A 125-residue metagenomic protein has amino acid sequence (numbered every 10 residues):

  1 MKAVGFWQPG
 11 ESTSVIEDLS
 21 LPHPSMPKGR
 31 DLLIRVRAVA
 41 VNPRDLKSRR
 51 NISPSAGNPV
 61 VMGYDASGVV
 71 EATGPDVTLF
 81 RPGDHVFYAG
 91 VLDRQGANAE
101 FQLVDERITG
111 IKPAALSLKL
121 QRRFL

Functional and structural regions predicted by a protein language model:
M1-V4, L32: Short structural boundary motif marking the start of a folded domain
F6, V39, T73, K112-A115: Residue-level recognition of beta-strand microenvironments
G10-I16, G29, P43-D45: Short N-terminal binding/cap micro-motifs at the start of the first secondary-structure element
P22-A40, R50-Q95: Glycine-rich beta-strand-centered segment in the early N-terminal region that forms part of a ligand/cofactor-binding
A89-L125: NAD(P)H dinucleotide-binding glycine-rich loop of Rossmann-like/cofactor-binding domains, especially the beta1-alpha1
